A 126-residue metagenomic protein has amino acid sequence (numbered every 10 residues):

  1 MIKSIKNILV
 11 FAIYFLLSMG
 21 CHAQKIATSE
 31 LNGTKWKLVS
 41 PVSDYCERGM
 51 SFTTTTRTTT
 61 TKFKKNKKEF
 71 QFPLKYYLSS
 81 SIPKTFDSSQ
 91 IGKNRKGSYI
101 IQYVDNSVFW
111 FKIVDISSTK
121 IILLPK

Functional and structural regions predicted by a protein language model:
M1-L9: Bacterial N-terminal signal peptides that target proteins for export
V10-S18: Bacterial N-terminal signal peptides
H22-K35: N-terminal helix-cap/turn-to-beta initiation motif at the start of protein domains
L31-T34, M50-T58, N94-G97, V114-I121: Short, solvent-exposed coil/turn segments at beta-strand boundaries
T34-V42: Post-signal peptide N-terminal segment of mature Sec-exported envelope proteins
P41-C46, T60-I116: Contiguous, well-ordered beta-strand patches that form the walls/edges of small beta-barrel/beta-sandwich domains
P125: Residues on the solvent-exposed faces and adjacent turns of beta-rich solenoids used to engage binding targets
